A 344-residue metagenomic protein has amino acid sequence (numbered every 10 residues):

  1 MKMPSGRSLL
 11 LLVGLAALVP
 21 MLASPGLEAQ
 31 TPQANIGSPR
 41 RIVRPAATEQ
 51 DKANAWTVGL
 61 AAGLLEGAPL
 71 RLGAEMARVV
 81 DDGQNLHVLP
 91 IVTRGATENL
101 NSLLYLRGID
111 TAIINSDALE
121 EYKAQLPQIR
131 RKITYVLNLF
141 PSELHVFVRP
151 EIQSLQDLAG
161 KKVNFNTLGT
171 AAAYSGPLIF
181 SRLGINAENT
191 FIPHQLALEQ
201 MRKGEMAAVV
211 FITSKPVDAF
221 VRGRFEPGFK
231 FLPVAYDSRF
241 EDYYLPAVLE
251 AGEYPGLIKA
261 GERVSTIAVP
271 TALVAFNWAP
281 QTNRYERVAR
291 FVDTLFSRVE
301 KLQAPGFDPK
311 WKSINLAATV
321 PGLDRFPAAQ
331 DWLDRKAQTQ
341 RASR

Functional and structural regions predicted by a protein language model:
M1-V13: Bacterial N-terminal signal peptides that target proteins for export
L12-A23: Bacterial N-terminal signal peptides
M21-G37, V43: Signal peptide processing junction and immediate N-terminal pro/mature segment of secreted/exported proteins
A55-V80, V88, S142-E199, K203: Bilobed "Venus flytrap"/periplasmic-binding protein-like clamshell domains and structurally analogous long
A77-R78, L89-R130, L198-Q200, K215-R224: Pocket-flanking alpha-helical
S116-A118, N186-N283: Pocket-lining segment of extracytoplasmic ligand-binding domains
P127-N138, G256-V264: A structural signal for short loop-to-beta-strand junctions that line the ligand-binding cleft of periplasmic/secreted
L196, R202-K203, T213-P227, F231 (+2 more regions): An extracytoplasmic/periplasmic, membrane-proximal ligand-sensing/linker region
